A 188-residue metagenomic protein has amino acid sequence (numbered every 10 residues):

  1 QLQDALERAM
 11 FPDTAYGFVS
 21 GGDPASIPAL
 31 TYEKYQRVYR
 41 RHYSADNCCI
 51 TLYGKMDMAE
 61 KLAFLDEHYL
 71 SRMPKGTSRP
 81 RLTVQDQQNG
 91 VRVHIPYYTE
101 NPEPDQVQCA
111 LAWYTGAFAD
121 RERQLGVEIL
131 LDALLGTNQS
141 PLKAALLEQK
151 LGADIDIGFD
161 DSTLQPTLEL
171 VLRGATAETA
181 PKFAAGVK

Functional and structural regions predicted by a protein language model:
Q1-D86, Y97-A110, T115-D120, G126 (+2 more regions): Charge-rich, well-structured scaffold segments of protease-associated domains
Q88-R92: Intrinsically disordered, low-complexity regulatory segments
